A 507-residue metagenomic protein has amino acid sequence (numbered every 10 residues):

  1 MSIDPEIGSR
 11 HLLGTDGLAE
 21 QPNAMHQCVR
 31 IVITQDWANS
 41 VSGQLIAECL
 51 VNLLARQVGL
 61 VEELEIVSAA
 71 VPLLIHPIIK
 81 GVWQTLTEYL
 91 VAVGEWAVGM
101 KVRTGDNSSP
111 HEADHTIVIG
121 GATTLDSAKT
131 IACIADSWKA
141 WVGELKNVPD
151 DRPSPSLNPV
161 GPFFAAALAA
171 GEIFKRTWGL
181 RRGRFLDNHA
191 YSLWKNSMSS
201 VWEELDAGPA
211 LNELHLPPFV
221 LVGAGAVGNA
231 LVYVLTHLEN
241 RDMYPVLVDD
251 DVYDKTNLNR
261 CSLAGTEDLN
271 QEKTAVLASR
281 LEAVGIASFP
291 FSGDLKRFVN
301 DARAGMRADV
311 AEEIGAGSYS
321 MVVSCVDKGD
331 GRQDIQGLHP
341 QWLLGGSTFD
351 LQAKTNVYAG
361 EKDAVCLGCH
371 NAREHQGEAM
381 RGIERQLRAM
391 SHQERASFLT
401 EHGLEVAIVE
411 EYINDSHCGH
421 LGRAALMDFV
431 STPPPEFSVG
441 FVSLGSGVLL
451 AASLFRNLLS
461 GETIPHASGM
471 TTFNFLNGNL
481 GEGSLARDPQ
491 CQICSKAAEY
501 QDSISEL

Functional and structural regions predicted by a protein language model:
M1-L507: Adenine nucleotide-associated cytosolic modules
